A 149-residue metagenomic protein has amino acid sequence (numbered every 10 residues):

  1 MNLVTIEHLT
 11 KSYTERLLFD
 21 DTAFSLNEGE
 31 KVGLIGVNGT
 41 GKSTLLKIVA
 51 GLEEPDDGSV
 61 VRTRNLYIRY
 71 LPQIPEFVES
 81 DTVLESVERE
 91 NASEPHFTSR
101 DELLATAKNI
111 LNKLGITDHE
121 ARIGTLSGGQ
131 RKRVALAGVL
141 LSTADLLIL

Functional and structural regions predicted by a protein language model:
V4, L18-D21: Conserved structural motif at the start of ABC-family nucleotide-binding domains
I6-L9: Conserved catalytic Walker-motif region of ABC-type ATPase nucleotide-binding domains
L26-E28: Conserved hydrophobic segment flanking the Walker A/P-loop of ABC-type ATPase nucleotide-binding domains
I35-V37: The feature captures the beta-strand-to-loop junction immediately N-terminal to the Walker
A50: Helix-to-loop junction immediately C-terminal to a conserved catalytic motif
D56-R64: ABC nucleotide-binding domain "signature motif"
L66, Q73-V134, G138, S142-T143: ABC-family P-loop ATPase nucleotide-binding domains
L147-L149: Catalytic Walker B motif of ABC-type/P-loop ATPase nucleotide-binding domains
